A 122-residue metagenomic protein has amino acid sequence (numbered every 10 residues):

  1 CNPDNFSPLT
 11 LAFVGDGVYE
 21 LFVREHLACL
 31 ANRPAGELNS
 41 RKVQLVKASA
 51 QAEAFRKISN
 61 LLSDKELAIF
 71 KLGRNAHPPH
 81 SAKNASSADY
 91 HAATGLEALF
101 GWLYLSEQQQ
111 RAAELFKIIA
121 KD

Functional and structural regions predicted by a protein language model:
C1-D122: Double-stranded RNA-binding/processing signature
